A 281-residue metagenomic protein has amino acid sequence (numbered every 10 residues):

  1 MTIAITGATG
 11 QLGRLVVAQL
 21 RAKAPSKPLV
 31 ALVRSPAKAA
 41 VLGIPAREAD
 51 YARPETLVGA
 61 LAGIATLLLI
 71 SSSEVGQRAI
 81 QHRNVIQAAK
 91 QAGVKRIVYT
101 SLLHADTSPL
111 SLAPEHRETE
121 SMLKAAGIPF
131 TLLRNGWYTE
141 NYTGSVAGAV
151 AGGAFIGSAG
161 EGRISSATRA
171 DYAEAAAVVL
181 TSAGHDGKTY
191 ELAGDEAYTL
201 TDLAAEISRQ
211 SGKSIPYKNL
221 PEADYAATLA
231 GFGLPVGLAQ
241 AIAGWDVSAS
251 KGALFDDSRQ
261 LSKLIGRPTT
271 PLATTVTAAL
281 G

Functional and structural regions predicted by a protein language model:
T2-A37, L42, A52-I64, S73-R83 (+7 more regions): Oxidoreductase cofactor-interface core, primarily capturing Rossmann-like NAD(P)-dependent enzymes
K38, T56, T66, Q260 (+2 more regions): Residue-level recognition of oxygen-bearing side chains
P45: Acyl-donor (CoA/ACP) binding surface of acyl/acetyltransferases
A49: Cofactor-binding loops of NAD(P)H-dependent oxidoreductases, dominated by short-chain dehydrogenase/reductases
L68-I70: Periplasmic-binding protein-like
A223-G281: A hydrophobic C-terminal alpha-helical subdomain
